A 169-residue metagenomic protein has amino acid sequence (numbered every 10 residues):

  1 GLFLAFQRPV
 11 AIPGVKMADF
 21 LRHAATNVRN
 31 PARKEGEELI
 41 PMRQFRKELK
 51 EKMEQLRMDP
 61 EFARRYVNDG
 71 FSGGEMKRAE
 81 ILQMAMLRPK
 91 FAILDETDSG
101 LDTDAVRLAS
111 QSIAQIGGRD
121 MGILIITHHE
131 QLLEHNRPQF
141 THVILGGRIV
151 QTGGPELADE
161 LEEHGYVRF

Functional and structural regions predicted by a protein language model:
G1-L2, E48, G122: ABC transporter nucleotide-binding domains
F6-K90: ABC-family P-loop ATPase nucleotide-binding domains
K90-E96: Walker B motif beta-strand of ABC-family P-loop ATPases
E96-T97, D104: Walker B catalytic motif
V106-R119: Helical segment within the ABC ATPase nucleotide-binding domain
D120-H128: Conserved H-loop
H129-N136: Conserved H-loop
F140, I144, R148-F169: Conserved beta-strand-loop-alpha-helix hinge in the C-terminal portion of ABC ATPase nucleotide-binding domains
